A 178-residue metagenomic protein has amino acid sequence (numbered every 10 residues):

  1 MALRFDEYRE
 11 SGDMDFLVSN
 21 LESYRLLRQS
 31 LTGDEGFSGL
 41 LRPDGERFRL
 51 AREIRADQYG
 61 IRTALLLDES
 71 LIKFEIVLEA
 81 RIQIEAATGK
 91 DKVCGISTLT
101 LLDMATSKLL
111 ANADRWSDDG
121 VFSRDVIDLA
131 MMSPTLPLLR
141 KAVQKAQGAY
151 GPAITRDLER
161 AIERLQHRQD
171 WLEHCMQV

Functional and structural regions predicted by a protein language model:
M1-V178: Compositionally biased terminal segments of proteins
